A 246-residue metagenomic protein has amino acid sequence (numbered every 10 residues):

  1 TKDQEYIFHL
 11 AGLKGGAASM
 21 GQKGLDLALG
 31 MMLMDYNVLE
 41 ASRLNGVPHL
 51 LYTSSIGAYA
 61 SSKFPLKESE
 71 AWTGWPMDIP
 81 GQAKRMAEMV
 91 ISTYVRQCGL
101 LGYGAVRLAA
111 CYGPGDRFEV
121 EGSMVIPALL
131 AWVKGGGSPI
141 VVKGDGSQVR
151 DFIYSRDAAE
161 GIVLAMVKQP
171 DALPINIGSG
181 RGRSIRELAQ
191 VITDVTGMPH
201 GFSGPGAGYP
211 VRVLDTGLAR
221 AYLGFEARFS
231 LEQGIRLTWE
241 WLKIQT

Functional and structural regions predicted by a protein language model:
T1-M31, A41: NAD(P)H-binding glycine-rich loop region in Rossmannoid oxidoreductase-like domains and their noncatalytic homologs
A11-G12, L51-S55, R107-A109, G146 (+1 more regions): Active-site beta-alpha turn of Rossmann-fold NAD(P)-dependent dehydrogenases/reductases
A17, Y52-L66, I79-R85, Q97 (+1 more regions): Conserved catalytic-site region of short-chain dehydrogenase/reductase
A28-M32, P76-E88, E119-P127, D151-F152 (+1 more regions): Short-chain dehydrogenase/reductase
D35-L39, R85-S92, I126-A131, A159-E160 (+1 more regions): Conserved active-site helix of classical SDR/Rossmann-fold NAD(P)-dependent CH-OH oxidoreductases
Y36-D78, G104: Conserved Rossmann-fold NAD(P)-dependent oxidoreductase catalytic core, especially the SDR/UDP-sugar
S54-S55, E88-R117, P127, V141: Conserved beta-loop-beta element that borders a ligand/cofactor-binding pocket
K134-T246: C-terminal substrate-binding subdomain of Rossmann-fold SDR/epimerase-dehydratase oxidoreductases
